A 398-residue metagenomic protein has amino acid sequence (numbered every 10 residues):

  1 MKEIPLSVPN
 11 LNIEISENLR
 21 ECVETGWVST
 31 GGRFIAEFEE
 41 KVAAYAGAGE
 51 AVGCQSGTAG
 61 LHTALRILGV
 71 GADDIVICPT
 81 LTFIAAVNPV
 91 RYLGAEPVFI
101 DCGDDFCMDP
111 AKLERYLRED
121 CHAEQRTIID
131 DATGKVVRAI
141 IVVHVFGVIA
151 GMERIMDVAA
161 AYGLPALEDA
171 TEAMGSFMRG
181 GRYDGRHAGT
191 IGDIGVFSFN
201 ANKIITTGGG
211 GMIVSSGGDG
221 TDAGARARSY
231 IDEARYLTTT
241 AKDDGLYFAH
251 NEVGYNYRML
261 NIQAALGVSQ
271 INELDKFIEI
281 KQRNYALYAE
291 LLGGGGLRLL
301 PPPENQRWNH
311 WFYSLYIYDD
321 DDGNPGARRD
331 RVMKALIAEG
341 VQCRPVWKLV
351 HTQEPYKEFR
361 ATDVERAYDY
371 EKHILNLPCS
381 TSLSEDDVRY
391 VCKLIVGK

Functional and structural regions predicted by a protein language model:
M1-V28, P378: N-terminal "arm"/small-domain region of PLP-dependent enzymes with the aminotransferase-like
V28-I75, P89-L93, F99, H122-D131: Phosphate-binding glycine-rich loop
A36-E40, A48-A51, A111, A123-K135 (+6 more regions): PLP-dependent aminotransferase class I/II
T82-V87: Conserved coil-to-alpha-helix start sites within the AMP-binding
N88-V90, V158, H187, I262: Hydrophobic/aromatic ligand-binding patch that stacks against planar heteroaromatic rings of cofactors or nucleotides
L93, A161-Y162, E339: Helix C-cap/helix->beta junction micro-motif
E96-D105, R344: Short beta-strand->loop structural element characteristic of the AMP-binding/adenylate-forming
F106-T207, M212-G220, N376: Active-site phosphate-binding strand-loop segment of PLP-dependent enzymes
